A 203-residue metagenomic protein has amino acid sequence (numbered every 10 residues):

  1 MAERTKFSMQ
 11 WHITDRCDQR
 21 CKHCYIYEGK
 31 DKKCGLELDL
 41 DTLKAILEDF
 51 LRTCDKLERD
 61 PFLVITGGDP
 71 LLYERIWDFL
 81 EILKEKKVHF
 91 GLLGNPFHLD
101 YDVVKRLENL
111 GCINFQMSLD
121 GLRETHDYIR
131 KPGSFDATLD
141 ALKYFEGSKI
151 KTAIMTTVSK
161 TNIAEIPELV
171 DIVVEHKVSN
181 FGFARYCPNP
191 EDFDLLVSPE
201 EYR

Functional and structural regions predicted by a protein language model:
M1-I113: Conserved alpha-helical substructure of the radical SAM core
H12, K33, N109, S118-D120 (+1 more regions): Radical SAM enzyme [4Fe-4S]-AdoMet core and its adjacent flexible, acidic and glycine-rich loops/tails across
